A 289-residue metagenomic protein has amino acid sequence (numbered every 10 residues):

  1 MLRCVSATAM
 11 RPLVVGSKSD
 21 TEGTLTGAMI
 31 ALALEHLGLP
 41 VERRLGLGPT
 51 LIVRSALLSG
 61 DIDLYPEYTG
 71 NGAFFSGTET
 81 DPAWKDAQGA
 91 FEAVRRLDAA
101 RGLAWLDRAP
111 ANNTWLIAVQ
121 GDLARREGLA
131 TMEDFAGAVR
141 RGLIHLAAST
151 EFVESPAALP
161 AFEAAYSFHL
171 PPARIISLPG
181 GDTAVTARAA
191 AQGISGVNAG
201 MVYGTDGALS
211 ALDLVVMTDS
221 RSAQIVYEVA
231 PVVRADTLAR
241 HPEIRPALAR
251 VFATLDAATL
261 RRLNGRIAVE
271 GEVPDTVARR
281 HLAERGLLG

Functional and structural regions predicted by a protein language model:
M10-E22, L39-R44, G142-A147: Short, well-ordered beta-strand elements
T21-P40, P160, A164: Short, polar/charged alpha-helical segment
G46-T50, G60-A73, G89-A90, S149 (+3 more regions): Beta->alpha turn/N-cap motifs
S76-L106, H169, I194-V197, G207-R221: Ligand-binding "clamshell"
Q88-L146, A253-A257: A conserved helix-loop-strand patch within extracytoplasmic ligand-binding domains of the periplasmic binding
W115-R125, Y227-H241: A bilobed periplasmic-binding-protein/Venus flytrap-type ligand-binding module shared by bacterial periplasmic
R141-D219: Ligand-binding pocket segment of bilobal, Venus flytrap-like solute-binding proteins
V153-F168, P242-G289: An extracytoplasmic/periplasmic, membrane-proximal ligand-sensing/linker region
